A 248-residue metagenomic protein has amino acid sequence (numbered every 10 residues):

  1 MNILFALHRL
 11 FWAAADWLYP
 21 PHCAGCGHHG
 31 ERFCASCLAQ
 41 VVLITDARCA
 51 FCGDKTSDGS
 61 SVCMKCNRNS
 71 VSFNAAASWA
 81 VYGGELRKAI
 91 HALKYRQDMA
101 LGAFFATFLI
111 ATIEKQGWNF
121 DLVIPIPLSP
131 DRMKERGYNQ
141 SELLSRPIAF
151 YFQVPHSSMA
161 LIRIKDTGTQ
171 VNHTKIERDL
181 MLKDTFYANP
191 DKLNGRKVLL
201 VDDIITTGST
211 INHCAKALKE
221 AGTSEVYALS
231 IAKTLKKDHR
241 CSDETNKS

Functional and structural regions predicted by a protein language model:
M1-D202, T206-S248: Glycine-rich phosphate/pyrophosphate-handling loop used in enzymes and phosphotransfer proteins
